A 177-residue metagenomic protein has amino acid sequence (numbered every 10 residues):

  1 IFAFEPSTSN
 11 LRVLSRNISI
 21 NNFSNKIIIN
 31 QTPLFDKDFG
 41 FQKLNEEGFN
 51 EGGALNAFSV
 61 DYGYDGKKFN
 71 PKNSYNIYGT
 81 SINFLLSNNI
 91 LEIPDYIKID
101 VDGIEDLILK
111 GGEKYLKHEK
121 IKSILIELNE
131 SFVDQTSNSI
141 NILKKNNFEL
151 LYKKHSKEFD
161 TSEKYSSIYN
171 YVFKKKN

Functional and structural regions predicted by a protein language model:
I1-N177: Phosphate/nucleotide-binding beta-alpha loop and adjacent structural elements of enzyme active sites
